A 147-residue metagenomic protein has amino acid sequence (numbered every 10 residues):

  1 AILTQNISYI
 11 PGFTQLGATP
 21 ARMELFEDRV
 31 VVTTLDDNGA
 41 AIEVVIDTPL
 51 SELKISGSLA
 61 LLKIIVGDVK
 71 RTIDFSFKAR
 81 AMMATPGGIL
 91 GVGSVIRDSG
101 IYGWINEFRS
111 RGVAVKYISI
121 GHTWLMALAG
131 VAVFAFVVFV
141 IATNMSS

Functional and structural regions predicted by a protein language model:
A1-E27, N38: Anionic N-terminal interaction surfaces
Q15-T19, A40-I42, D47, S58: Residues that act as N-cap/strand-start positions at coil-to-secondary-structure junctions
D36-N38, D68: Solvent-exposed strand-loop boundary residues in beta-sheet-rich modules
T48-M126: Acidic, Ser/Thr- and proline-rich intrinsically disordered linker/docking segments of eukaryotic scaffolds
V131-V137: Core hydrophobic alpha-helical transmembrane segments of single-pass membrane proteins
V137-S147: Juxtamembrane boundary at the C-terminal end of a transmembrane helix
